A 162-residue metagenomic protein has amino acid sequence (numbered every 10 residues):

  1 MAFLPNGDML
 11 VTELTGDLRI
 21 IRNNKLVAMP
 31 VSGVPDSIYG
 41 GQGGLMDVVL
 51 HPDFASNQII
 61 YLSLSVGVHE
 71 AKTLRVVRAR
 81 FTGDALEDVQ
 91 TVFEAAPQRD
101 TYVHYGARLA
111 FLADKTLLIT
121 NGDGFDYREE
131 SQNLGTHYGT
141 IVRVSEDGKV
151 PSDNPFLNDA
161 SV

Functional and structural regions predicted by a protein language model:
M1-R128: Acidic, Gly/Ser/Thr-rich repeat motifs that build Ca2+-stabilized beta-propeller blades
L74-A85, Q132-D147: Beta-propeller blade signature
P97, Y102, D153-V162: Short, surface-exposed recognition loops and adjoining beta-strand edges that mediate ligand/DNA contacts, enriched
I119-D123, K149-D159: The feature captures the short pre-catalytic strand/loop hairpin that immediately precedes and shapes the active-site
F125-S131, D159-V162: Short helix/strand-bridging catalytic loops that position acidic/His residues to coordinate divalent metals and engage
